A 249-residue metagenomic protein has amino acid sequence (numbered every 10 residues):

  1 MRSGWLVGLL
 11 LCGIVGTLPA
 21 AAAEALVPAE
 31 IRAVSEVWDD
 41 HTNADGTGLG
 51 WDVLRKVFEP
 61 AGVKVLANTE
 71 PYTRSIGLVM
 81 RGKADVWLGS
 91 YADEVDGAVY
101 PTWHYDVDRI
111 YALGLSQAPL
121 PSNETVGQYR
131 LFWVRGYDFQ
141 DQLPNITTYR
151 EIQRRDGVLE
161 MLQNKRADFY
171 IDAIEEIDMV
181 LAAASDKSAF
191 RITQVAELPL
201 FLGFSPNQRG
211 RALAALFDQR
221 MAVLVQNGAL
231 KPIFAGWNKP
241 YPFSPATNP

Functional and structural regions predicted by a protein language model:
V7-T17: Bacterial N-terminal signal peptides
A23-A98, F132, N227, G236-W237: Extracytoplasmic small-molecule ligand-binding "clamshell" domains of the periplasmic binding protein/Venus flytrap
E30-V34, P101-N123, W133-R135, L202-F204: Hydrophobic/proline-rich hinge and linker segments of small-molecule sensing/allosteric domains, predominantly
S35-E36, V107-I110, A182-M221, Y241-P249: Periplasmic-binding protein-like
W51-P60, L120, T125-R130, F204-W237 (+1 more regions): Extended ligand-binding regions for polar small-molecule ligands
G77-R81, G89-A98, D168-A196: A ligand-binding cleft/hinge motif common to bilobed small-molecule-binding domains
S116-A184: Pocket-lining segment of extracytoplasmic ligand-binding domains
D138-R154, M221-P249: Ligand-binding clefts/hinges and TM-proximal coupling segments of bilobed small-molecule sensing domains
